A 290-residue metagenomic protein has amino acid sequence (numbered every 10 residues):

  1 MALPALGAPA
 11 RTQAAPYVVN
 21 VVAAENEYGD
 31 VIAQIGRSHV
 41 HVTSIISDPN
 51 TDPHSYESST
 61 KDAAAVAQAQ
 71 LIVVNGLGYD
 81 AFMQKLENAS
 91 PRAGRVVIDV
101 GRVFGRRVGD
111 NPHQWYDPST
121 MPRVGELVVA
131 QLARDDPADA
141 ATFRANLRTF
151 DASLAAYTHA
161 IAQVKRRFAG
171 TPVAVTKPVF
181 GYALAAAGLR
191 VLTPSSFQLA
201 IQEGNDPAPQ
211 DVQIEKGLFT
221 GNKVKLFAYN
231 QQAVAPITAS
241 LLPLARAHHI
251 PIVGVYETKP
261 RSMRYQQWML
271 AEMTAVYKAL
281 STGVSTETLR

Functional and structural regions predicted by a protein language model:
M1-A5: Bacterial N-terminal signal peptides
L6-R290: Extracytoplasmic metal-acquisition and chelation regions
